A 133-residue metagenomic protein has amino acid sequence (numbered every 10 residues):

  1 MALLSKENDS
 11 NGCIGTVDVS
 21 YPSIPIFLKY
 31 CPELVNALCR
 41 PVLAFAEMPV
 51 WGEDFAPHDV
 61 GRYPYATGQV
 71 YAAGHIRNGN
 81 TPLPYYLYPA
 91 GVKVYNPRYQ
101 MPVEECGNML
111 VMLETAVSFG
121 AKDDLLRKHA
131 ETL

Functional and structural regions predicted by a protein language model:
M1-D9: Gly/Pro-rich turn-and-neighbor structural signature
G12-L133: Aromatic-rich carbohydrate-recognition surfaces in CAZymes
